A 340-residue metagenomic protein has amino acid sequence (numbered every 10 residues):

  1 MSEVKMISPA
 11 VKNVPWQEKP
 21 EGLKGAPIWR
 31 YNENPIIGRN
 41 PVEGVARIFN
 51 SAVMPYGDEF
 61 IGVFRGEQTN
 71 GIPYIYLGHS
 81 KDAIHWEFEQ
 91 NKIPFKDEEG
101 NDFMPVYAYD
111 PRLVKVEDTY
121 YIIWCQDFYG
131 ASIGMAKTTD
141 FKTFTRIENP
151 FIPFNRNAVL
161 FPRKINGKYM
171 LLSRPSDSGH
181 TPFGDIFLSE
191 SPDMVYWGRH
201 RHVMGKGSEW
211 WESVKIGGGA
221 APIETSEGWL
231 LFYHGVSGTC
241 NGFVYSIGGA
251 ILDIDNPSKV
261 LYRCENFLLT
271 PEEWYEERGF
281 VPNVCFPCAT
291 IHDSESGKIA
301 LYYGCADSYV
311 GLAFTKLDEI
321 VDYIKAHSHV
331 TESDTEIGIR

Functional and structural regions predicted by a protein language model:
M1-V106, V114-V159, R163-V214, E224-F280 (+2 more regions): Beta-rich carbohydrate-recognition and catalytic domains
Y109, A158, A220, F286-C288: Structural signature of WD-repeat beta-propeller blades
Y275-E277, C285-T290: Short glycine-rich, acidic/polar surface loops and turns
